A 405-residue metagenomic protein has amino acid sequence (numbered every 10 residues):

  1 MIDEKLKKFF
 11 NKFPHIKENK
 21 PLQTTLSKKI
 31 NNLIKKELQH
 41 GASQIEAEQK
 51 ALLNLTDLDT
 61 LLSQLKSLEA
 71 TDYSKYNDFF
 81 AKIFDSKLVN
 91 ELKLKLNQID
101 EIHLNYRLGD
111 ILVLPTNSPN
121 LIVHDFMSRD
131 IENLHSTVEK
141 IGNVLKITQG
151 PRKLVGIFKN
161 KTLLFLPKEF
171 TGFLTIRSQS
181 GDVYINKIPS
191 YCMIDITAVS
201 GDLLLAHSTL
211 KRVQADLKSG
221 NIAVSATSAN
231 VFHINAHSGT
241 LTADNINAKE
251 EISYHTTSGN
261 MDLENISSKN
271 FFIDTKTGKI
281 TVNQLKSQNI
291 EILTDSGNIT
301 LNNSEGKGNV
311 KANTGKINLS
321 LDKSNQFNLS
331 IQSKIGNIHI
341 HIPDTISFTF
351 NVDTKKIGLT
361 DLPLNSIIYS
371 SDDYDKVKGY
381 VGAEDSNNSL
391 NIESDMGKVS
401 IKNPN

Functional and structural regions predicted by a protein language model:
M1-L22: Amphipathic, heptad-repeat alpha-helical segments
K20-Q23, S27-K35, Q39, K50-N405: Intrinsically disordered, low-complexity terminal regions
